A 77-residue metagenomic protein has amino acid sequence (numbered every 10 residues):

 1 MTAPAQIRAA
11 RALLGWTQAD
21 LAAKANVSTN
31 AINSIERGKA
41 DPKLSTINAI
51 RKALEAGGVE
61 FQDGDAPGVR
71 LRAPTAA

Functional and structural regions predicted by a protein language model:
A5-D20: Short basic helix-loop element that most often maps to the first helix and adjoining turn of HTH DNA-binding modules
A23, I35, A56: Major-groove DNA-recognition helix of helix-turn-helix-type DNA-binding domains
N26, S45-Q62: DNA major-groove recognition helix of helix-turn-helix/homeodomain DNA-binding modules
N26-P42: Recognition helix of helix-turn-helix/homeodomain-like DNA-binding domains that insert into the DNA major groove
V59-A77: Helix-turn-helix/homeodomain-like alpha-helical modules used for DNA recognition and transcription-factor dimerization
